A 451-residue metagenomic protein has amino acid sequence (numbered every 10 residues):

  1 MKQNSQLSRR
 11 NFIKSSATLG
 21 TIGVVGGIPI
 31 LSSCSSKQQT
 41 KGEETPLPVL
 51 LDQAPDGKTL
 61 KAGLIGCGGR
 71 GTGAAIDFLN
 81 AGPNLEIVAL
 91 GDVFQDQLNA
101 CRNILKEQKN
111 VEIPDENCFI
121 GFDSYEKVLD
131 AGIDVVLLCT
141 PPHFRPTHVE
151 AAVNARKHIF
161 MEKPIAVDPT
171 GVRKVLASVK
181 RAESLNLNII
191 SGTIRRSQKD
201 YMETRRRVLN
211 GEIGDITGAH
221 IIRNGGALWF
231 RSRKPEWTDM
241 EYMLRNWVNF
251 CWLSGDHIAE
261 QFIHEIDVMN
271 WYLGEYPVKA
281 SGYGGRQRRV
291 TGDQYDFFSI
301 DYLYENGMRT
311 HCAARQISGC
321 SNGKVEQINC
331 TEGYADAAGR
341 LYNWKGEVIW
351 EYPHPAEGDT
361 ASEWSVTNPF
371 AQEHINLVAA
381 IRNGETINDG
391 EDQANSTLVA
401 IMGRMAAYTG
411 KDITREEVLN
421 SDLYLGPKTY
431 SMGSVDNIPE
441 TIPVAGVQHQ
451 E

Functional and structural regions predicted by a protein language model:
K2-I22: N-terminal secretory signal peptides and thylakoid transit peptides that target proteins across membranes
S15-G27, G42, L47-L50, T72-G73 (+5 more regions): C-terminal helical cap and adjacent loop that interface with cofactors, partners, or active-site loops
G20-G23, I28-K109, M269, H449-E451: N-terminal Rossmann-like dinucleotide-binding module
G66, R70, S184-S191, R195-G292 (+6 more regions): Predominantly a Rossmann-like dinucleotide-binding segment in NAD(P)-dependent oxidoreductases
N110-L138: A structured beta-alpha segment of the ubiquitous adenosine-cofactor-binding alpha/beta core
P142, P146-S197, G211: Beta-strand-loop-alpha-helix segment that lines the small-molecule cofactor/substrate pocket of alpha/beta enzymes
